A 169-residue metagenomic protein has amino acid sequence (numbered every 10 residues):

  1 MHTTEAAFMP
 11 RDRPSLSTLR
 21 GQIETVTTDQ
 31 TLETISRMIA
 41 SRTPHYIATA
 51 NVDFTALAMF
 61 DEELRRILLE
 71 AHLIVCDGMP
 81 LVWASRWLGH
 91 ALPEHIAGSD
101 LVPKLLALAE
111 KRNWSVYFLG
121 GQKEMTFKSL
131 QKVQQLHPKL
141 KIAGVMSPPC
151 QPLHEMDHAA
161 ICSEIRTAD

Functional and structural regions predicted by a protein language model:
H2-D100: N-terminal nucleotide/polyanion-binding subdomain common to many enzyme families
P44, W114, D169: Short coil/turn segments at beta-strand junctions that form active-site/ligand-binding loops
D77, T167-D169: Short acidic/histidine-rich motifs immediately flanking catalytic phosphotransfer sites in two-component signaling
S85-R166: Conserved beta-alpha
